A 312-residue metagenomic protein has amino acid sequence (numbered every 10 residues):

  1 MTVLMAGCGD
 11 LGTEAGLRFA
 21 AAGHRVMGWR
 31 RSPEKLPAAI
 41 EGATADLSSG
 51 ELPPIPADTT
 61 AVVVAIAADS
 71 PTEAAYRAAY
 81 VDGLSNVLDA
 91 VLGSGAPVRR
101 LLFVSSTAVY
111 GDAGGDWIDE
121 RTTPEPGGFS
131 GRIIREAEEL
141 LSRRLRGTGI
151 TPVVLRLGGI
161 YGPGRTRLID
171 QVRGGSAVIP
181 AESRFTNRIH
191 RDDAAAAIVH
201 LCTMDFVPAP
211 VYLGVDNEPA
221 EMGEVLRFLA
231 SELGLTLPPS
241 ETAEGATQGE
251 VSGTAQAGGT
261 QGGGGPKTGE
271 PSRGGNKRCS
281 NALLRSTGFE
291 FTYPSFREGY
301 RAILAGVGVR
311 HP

Functional and structural regions predicted by a protein language model:
G12-T13: N-terminal Rossmann-fold NAD(P) dinucleotide-binding loop
T59-L102: NAD(P)-cofactor binding segment of oxidoreductase domains
N86-F129: Conserved Rossmann-fold NAD(P)-dependent oxidoreductase catalytic core, especially the SDR/UDP-sugar
G114-V154, I179: Catalytic helix-loop patch of NAD(P)-dependent Rossmann-fold dehydrogenases
R135, T148, I160-R173, H200-Y212: Glycine/proline-rich active-site loop of Rossmann-fold NAD(P)-dependent oxidoreductases
D170-R191: A conserved pocket-lining segment of Rossmann-fold NAD(P)-dependent short-chain dehydrogenase/reductase
A197-H200, M204-T268, S280: Mid/C-terminal beta-alpha module of Rossmann-like enzyme folds, strongest in SDR-family dehydrogenases/epimerases
S272-P312: C-terminal amphipathic/interface module of NAD(P)-dependent oxidoreductases and related NAD-binding regulators
